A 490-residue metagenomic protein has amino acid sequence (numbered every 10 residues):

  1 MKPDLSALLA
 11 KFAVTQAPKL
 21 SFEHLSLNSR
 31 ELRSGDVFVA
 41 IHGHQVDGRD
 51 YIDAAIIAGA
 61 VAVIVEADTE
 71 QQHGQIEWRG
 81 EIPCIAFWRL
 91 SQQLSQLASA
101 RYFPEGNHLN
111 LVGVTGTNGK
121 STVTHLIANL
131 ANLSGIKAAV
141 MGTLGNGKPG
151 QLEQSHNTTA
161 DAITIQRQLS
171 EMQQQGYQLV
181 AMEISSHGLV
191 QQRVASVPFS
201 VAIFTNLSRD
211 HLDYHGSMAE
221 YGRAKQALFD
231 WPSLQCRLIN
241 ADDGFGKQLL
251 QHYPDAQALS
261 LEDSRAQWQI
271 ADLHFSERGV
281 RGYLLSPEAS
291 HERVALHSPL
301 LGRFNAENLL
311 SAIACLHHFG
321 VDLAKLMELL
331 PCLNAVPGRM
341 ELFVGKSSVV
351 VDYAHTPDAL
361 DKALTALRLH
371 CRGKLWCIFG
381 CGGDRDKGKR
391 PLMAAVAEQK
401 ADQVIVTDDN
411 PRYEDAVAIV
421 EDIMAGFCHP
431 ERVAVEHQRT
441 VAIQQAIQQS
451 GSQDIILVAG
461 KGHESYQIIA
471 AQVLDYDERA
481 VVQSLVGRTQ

Functional and structural regions predicted by a protein language model:
M1-Q96, G244, A271-H274, R293 (+4 more regions): N-terminal leader/targeting and accessory segments in enzymes
P3-A7, K11, V63-I76, A394-S452: C-terminal helical cap/extension that packs against the catalytic core of soluble nucleotide-cofactor enzymes
G43-H44, S186-H187, R209-D210, D243-G244 (+4 more regions): Short glycine-rich anion-binding loops that position phosphate/pyrophosphate groups of nucleotides and phosphorylated
G43-V46, V336, T365-C428, R439 (+1 more regions): Active-site beta-alpha connecting loops in nucleotide-dependent enzymes
I52, A128, L169, K225 (+4 more regions): Generic hydrophobic/aromatic pocket-lining and core-packing "Φ" positions
T69-G74, W78, F199-V349, M424-A434: Acidic, Mg2+-coordinating active-site environments of NTP-dependent enzymes
Q92-A241, F245-D255, L310, H370-C371: Phosphate-binding loop of NTP-binding sites
I455-R488: Glycine/aspartate-rich loop-and-adjacent alpha/beta segment that forms the canonical ThDP
